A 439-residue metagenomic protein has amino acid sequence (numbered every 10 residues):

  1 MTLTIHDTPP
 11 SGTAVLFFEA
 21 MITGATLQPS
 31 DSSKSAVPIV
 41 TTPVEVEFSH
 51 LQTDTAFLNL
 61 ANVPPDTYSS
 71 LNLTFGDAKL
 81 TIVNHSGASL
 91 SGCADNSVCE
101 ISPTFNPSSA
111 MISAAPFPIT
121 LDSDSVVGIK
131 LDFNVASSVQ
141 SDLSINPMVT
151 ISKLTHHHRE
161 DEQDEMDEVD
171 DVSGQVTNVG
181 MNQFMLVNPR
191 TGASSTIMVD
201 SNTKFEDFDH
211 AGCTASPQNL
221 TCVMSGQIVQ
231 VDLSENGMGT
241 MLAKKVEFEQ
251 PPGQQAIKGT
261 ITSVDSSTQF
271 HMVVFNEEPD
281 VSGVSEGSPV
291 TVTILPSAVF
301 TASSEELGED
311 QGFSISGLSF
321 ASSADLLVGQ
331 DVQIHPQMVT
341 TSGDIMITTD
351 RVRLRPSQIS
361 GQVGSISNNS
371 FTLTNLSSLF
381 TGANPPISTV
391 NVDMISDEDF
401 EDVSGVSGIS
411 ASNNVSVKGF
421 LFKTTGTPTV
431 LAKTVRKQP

Functional and structural regions predicted by a protein language model:
M1-S267, V274-E277, P289-Q362, L421-Q438: A short, solvent-exposed, low-complexity linear motif enriched for acidic/polar residues with Pro/Gly/Ser/Thr
L131, S410-A411, V417: A taxonomically broad motif for mature regions of secreted/extracellular, amphipathic or lipid/surface-interacting
A193-N202, P279-S297, S378-D397: A short macromolecule-binding patch
N219, V406-S407: Extracellular glycan-binding segments that recognize GlcNAc-based cell-wall polysaccharides
F270, I359-V403: Intrinsically disordered, low-complexity segments enriched in Gly and acidic/Ser/Thr residues that form flexible
L307, S407-S410: Intrinsically disordered, low-complexity serine/threonine-rich segments
D402, N414, L421-F422: Extracellular glycoprotein-like low-complexity segments
S416, Q438-P439: Mature-chain termini and adjacent capping regions
